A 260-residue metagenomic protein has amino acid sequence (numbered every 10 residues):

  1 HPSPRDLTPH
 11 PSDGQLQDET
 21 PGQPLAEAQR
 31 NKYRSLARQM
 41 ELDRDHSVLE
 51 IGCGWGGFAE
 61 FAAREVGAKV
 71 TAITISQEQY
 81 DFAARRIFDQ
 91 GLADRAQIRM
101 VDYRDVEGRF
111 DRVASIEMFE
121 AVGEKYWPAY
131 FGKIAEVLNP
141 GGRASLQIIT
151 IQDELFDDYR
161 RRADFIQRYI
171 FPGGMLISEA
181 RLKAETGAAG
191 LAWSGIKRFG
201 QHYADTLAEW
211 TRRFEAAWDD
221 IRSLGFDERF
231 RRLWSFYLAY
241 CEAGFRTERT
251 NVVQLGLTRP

Functional and structural regions predicted by a protein language model:
H1-Q39: Conserved Class I S-adenosyl-L-methionine-dependent methyltransferase catalytic core
D45-G52: Conserved class I S-adenosyl-L-methionine
W55-V66: Conserved SAM-binding loop of SAM-dependent methyltransferases across substrates and taxa, primarily the Class I
A83-A84: Conserved SAM-binding loop
R104-V113: A short acidic, Gly/Pro-enriched loop at the edge of an enzyme's catalytic core that lines a small-molecule cofactor
P128-P140: A short glycine-rich, Lys/Arg-flanked "PGG" loop and its adjoining helix->strand segment in the class I
G141-I149: Conserved beta-strand signature within the Rossmann-like core of class I S-adenosyl-L-methionine
T150-Q254, T258-P260: Substrate-binding/catalytic lobe of Class I Rossmann-like enzymes that use SAM or dcSAM, i.e., the mid-to-C-terminal
